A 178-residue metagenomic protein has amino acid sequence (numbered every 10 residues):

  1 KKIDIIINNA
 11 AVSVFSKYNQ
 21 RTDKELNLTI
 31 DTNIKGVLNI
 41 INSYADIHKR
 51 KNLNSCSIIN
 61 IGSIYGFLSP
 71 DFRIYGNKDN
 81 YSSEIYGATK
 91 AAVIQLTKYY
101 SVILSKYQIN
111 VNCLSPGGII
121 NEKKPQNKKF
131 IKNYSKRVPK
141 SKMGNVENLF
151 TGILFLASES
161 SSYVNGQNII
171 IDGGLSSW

Functional and structural regions predicted by a protein language model:
I3, K17-Y18, E25-I30, S82 (+2 more regions): Substrate-binding pocket helix/loop in short-chain dehydrogenase/reductase
N9-F15, G174: Conserved NAD(P)H cofactor-binding loop of Rossmann-fold oxidoreductase domains
R21, D71-G76, K106, C113-V138 (+1 more regions): A glycine/serine/threonine-rich, flexible loop-to-helix segment that serves as the NAD(P) cofactor-binding "lid"
I59-S105, I119: Catalytic loop of short-chain dehydrogenase/reductase
S105-N110, V164-G166: Short, small/polar-rich loop/turn modules that mediate ligand/substrate recognition or access, typified
V138-L149, S160: A conserved structural motif in NAD(P)-dependent oxidoreductases
L154, N165-W178: Short C-terminal tail/terminal secondary-structure segment of NAD(P)H-dependent dehydrogenase/reductase domains
